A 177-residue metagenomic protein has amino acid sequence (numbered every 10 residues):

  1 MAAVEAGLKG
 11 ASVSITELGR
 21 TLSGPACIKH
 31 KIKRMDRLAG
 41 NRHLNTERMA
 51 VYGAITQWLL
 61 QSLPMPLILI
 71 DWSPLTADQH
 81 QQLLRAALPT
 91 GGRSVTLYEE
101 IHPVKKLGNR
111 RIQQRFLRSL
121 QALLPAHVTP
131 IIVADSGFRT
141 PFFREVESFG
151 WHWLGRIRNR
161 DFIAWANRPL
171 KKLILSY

Functional and structural regions predicted by a protein language model:
M1-E17, D78-Q81, T129-P141: Solvent-exposed, charged interface segments at domain starts and junctions
M1-L63, S119: Electropositive nucleic-acid engagement tracts
L18, L67-P74, S94, P130-R139 (+1 more regions): Short, conserved catalytic/metal-binding motifs centered on acidic residues
I28, T46, T76-Q79, P141: Short active-site-adjacent helix-start/loop capping segments
W58, L63-L124: RNase H-like nuclease fold core
E99-Y177: An internal, acidic/charged active-site-proximal segment that coordinates divalent cations and/or engages
